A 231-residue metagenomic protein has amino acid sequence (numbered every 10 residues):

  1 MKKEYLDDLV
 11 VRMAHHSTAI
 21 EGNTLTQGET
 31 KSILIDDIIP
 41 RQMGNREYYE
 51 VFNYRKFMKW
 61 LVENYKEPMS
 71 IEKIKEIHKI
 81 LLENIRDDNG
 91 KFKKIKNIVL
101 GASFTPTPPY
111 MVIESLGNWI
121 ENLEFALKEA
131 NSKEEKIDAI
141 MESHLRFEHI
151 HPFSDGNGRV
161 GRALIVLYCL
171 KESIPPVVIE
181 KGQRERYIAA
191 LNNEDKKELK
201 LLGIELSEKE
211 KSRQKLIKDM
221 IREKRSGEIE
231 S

Functional and structural regions predicted by a protein language model:
M1-D155, R159-S231: FIC/Doc superfamily catalytic core
